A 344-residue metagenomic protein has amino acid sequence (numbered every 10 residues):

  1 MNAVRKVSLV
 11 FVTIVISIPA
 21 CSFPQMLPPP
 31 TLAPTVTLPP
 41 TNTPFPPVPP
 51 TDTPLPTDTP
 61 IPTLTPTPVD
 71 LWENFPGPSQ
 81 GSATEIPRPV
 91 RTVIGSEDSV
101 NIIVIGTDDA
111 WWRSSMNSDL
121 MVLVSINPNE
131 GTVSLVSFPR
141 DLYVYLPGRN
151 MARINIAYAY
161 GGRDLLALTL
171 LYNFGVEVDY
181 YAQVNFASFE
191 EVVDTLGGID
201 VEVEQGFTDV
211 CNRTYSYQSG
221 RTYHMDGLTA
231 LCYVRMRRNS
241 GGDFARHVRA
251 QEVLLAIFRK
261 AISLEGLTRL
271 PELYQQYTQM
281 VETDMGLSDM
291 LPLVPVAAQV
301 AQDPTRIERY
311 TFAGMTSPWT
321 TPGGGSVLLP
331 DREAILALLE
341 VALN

Functional and structural regions predicted by a protein language model:
N2-S8: Bacterial N-terminal signal peptides that target proteins for export
I18-A20: C-terminal motif of bacterial Sec signal peptides marking the signal peptidase cleavage site
S22-N344: Non-catalytic, solvent-exposed segments at the cell envelope interface
